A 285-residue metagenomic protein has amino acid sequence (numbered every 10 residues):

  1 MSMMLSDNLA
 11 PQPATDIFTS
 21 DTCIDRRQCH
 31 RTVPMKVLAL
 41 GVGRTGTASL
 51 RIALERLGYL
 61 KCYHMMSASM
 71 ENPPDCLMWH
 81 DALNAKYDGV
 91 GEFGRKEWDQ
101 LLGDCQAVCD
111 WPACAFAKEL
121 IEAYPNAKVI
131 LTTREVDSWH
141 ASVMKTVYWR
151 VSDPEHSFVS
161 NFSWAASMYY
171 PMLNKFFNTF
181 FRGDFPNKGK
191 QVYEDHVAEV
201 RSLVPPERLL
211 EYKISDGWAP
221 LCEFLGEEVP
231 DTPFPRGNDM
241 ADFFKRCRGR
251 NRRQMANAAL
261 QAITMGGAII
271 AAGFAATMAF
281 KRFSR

Functional and structural regions predicted by a protein language model:
S2-K96: PAPS-dependent sulfotransferase catalytic core
S6-N8, R252-R285: Terminal signal-anchor or tail-anchor transmembrane helices that tether membrane-associated enzymes to cellular
Q28-T32, R250, A259: Membrane-helix and juxtamembrane interface regions of eukaryotic multi-pass membrane proteins
A39-G41, M65-M66, C109-A113, T133-R134 (+1 more regions): Short His-Asn-centered micro-motif
T47-A48, C114-K118, H140, W218-L221: Short, well-ordered alpha-helical microsegments
Y59-L60, S67, A117-F185, E227: PAPS-dependent sulfotransferase catalytic domain
E71-C76, I130-A141, S157-F158, A198-M255: The conserved 3'-phosphoadenosine-5'-phosphosulfate
D88-L102, C114-A115, E155-E211: PAPS-dependent sulfotransferase catalytic domain
